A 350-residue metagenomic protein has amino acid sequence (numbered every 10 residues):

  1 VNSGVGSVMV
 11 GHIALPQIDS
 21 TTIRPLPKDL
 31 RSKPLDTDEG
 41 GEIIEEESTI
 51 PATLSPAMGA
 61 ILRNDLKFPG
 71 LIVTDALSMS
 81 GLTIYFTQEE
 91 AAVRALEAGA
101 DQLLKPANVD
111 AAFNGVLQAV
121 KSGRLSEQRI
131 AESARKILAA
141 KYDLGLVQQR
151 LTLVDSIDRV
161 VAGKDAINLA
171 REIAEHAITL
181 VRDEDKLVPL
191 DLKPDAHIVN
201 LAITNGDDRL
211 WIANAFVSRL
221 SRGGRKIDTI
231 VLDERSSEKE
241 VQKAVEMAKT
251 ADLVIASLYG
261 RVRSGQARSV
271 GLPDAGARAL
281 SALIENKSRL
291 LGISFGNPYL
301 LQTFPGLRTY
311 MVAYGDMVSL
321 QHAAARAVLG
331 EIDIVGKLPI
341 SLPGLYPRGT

Functional and structural regions predicted by a protein language model:
V1-R129: Second-shell residues forming the walls of enzyme active-site clefts
I50, S55, I84-T350: Preference for extracellular/luminal or secreted protein segments
